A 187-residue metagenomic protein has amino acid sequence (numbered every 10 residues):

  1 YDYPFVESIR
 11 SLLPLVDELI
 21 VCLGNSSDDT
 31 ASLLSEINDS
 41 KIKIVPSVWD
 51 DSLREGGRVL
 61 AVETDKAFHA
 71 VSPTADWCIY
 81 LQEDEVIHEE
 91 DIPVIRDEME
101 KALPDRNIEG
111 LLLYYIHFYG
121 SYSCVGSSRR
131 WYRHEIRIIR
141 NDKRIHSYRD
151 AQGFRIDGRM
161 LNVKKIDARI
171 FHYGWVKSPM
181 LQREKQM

Functional and structural regions predicted by a protein language model:
Y1-E7, C22, S27-Y80: Active-site-proximal specificity loops/subdomain of glycosyltransferases
I9-L12, D17-V21, I170: Hydrophobic targeting segments
S11, E18, L33-E36, K101: Alpha-helical scaffold elements within enzyme catalytic domains, especially in hydrolases
P14, I37-D39, P73, D105 (+2 more regions): Short, well-ordered coil/turn elements that cap or connect secondary structure elements
G57-D65, V86-M187: Catalytic-site signature of metal-activated, phosphate-bearing donor transferases, centered on the GT-A/GT-A-like
